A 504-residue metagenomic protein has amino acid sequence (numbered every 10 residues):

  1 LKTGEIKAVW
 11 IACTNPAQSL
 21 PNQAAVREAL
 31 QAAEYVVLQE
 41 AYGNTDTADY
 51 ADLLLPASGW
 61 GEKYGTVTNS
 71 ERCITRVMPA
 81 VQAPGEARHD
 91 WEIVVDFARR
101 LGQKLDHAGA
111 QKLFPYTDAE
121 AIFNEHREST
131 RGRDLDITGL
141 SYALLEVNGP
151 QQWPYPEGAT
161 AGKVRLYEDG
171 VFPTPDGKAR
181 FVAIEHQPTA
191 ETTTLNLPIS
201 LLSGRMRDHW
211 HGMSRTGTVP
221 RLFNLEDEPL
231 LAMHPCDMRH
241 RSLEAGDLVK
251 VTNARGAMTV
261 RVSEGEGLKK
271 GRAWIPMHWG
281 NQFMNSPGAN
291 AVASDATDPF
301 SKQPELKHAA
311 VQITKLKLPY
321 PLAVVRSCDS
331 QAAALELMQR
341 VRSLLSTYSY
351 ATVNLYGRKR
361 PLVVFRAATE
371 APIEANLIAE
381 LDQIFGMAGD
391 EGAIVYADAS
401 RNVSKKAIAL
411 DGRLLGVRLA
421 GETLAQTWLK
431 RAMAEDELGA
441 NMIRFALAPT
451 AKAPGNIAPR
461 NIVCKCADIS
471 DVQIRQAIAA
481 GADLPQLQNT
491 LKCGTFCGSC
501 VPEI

Functional and structural regions predicted by a protein language model:
V9, V36, L54-P56: Short, well-ordered beta-strand core segments
A41-M78: Flexible glycine/proline-rich, aromatic-decorated loop/lid segments
P84, D90-N148, T216-A232, C236-G386 (+1 more regions): Long, contiguous, secondary-structure-rich segments that constitute the structural scaffold of globular domains
T117-T218: Long, low-complexity segments enriched in small/aliphatic residues
A289-T314, A440-V472: Cysteine/selenocysteine-centered motifs that mediate thiol-based redox chemistry or coordinate metal-sulfur cofactors
T352-A446: C-terminal catalytic lobe of FAD-dependent flavoproteins
T450-N461, I478-F496: Immediate flanking context of iron-sulfur cluster ligation sites
R460-V472, N489-I504: Local cysteine-cluster metal-coordination motifs and their immediate loop/turn environment, predominantly Fe-S cluster
